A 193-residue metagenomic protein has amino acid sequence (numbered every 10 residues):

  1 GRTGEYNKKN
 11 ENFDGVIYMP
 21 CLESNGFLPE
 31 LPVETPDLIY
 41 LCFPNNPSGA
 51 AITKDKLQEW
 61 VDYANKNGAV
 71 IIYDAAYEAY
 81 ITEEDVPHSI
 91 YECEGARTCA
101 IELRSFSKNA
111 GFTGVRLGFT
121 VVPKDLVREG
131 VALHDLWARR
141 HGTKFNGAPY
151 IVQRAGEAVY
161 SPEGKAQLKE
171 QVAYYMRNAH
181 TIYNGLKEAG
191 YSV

Functional and structural regions predicted by a protein language model:
G1-F13: Substrate-binding/gating loop at the entrance of the active-site cleft, primarily in PLP-dependent aminotransferase-like
G1-T3, C21, A76-Y77, S107: Histidine-centered beta-alpha loop that forms part of the nucleotide-sugar donor binding/catalytic region in diverse
Y6-N7, L57-V61, I90-Y91, V172 (+1 more regions): Short amphipathic alpha-helical segments and helix-helix/interface helices
E11, P47, A75, D85 (+4 more regions): Residue-level signal for pocket-adjacent positions within structured domains
E11-F13, V33, K66, G95-T98 (+2 more regions): Short, well-ordered coil/turn elements that cap or connect secondary structure elements
E11-H88: Active-site phosphate-binding strand-loop segment of PLP-dependent enzymes
S24-G26, Y183-L186: A Trp-anchored, charged/polar loop motif used as the substrate-binding/catalytic surface of acyl/ester-handling
C93, R97-M176, H180-G185, Y191: Conserved core segment of the aminotransferase class I/II
